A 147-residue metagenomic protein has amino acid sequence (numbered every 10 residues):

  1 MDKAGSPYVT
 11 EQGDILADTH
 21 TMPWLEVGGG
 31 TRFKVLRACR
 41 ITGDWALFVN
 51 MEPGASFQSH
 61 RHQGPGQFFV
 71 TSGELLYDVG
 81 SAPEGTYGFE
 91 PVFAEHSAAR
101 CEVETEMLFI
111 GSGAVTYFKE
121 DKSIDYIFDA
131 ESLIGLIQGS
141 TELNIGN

Functional and structural regions predicted by a protein language model:
M1-T42, S123-N147: A short, N-terminal "cap"/entry segment at the start of jelly-roll beta-barrel domains of the cupin/DSBH fold
G28-H62, P91-E95: Conserved short histidine dyad/triad with adjacent acidic residue
F48-M51, V70-G73, F89, L108-F109: Short, well-ordered beta-strand segments in beta-rich or mixed alpha/beta enzyme and ligand-binding folds
E52-P53, H62-D78: Glycine- and acidic-residue-biased ligand/ion/polar-headgroup-sensing regions
S56, T86-Y87, E106: Residue-level marker of beta-strand positions
L76-A98: Short acidic-glycine-tyrosine-enriched beta hairpin
V92-D121: Ligand-binding loop in jelly-roll beta-barrel domains
